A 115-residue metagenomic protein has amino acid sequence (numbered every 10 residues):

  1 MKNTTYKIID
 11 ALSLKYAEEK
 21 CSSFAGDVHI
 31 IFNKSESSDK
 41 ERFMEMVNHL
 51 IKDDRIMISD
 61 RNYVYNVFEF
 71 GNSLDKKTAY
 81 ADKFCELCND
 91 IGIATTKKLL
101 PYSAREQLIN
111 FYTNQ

Functional and structural regions predicted by a protein language model:
M1-D53: N-terminal leader/targeting segments
T5-Y6, R61-V64, C88-D90: Low-complexity, intrinsically disordered short peptide segments enriched in small/polar/basic residues
S23-A25, D60-Y63, L100-Y102: Short Gly/Ser/Thr- and Asp/Glu-enriched loop/turn motifs at secondary-structure junctions
L50, D54-I56, D90-I91: Domain-length accessory/inserted modules outside core catalytic folds
R55-G71: Short, conserved helix/loop micro-motifs enriched in His/Cys and acidic residues
N66-Q115: Short, compact, well-ordered microdomains
